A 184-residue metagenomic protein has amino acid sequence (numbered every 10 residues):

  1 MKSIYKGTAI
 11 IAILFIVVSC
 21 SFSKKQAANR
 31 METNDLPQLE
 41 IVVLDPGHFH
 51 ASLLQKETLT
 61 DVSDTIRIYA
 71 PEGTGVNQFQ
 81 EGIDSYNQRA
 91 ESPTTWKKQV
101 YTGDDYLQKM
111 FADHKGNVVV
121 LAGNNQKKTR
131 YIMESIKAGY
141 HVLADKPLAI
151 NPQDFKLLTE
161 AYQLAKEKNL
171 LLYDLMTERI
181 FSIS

Functional and structural regions predicted by a protein language model:
M1-A9: Bacterial N-terminal signal peptides that target proteins for export
V18-S19: C-terminal motif of bacterial Sec signal peptides marking the signal peptidase cleavage site
N29-P93: N-terminal Rossmann-like dinucleotide-binding module
P37-L39, V62-D64, H114-V119, A138-H141 (+1 more regions): Loop/turn elements at helix/coil->beta-strand transitions in domains of secreted/extracellular proteins
S52-K56, Q78-Q80, T129-E134, D154-F155 (+1 more regions): Short, solvent-exposed loop/turn and secondary-structure capping segments
N87-A122: A structured beta-alpha segment of the ubiquitous adenosine-cofactor-binding alpha/beta core
V118, Q126-D145: Rossmann-fold NAD(P) dinucleotide-binding segment
A149-S184: A contiguous active-site-proximal alpha/beta segment in oxidoreductase catalytic domains
